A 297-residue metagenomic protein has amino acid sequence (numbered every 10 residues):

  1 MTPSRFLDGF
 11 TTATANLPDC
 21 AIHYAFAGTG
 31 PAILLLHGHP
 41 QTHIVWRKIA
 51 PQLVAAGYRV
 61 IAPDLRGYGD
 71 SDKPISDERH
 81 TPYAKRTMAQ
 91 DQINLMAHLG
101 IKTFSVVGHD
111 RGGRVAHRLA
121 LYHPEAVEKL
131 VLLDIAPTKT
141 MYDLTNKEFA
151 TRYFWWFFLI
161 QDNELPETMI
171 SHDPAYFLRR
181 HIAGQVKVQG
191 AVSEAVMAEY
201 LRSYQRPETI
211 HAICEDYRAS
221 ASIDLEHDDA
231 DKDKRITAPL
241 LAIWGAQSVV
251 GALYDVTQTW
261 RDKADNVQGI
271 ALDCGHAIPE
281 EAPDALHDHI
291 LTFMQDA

Functional and structural regions predicted by a protein language model:
M1-T14, D19-I22, A32, V45 (+4 more regions): Flexible "cap/lid" subdomain of the alpha/beta-hydrolase fold that forms the substrate-access gate
C20, Q41, A285: Residue-level recognition of oxygen-bearing side chains
A25-K73, W260: Conserved HGGG/HGGXW glycine-rich cap/lid loop of the alpha/beta-hydrolase fold
P40, T257, H287: Short amphipathic alpha-helical segment that frequently serves as the phosphate-/nucleotide-binding helix
A50, A62, A89, I93-M96 (+1 more regions): A generic structural signal for short, well-ordered alpha-helical segments in conserved domains
C274-H287: Catalytic histidine-centered segment of alpha/beta-hydrolase-like enzymes
